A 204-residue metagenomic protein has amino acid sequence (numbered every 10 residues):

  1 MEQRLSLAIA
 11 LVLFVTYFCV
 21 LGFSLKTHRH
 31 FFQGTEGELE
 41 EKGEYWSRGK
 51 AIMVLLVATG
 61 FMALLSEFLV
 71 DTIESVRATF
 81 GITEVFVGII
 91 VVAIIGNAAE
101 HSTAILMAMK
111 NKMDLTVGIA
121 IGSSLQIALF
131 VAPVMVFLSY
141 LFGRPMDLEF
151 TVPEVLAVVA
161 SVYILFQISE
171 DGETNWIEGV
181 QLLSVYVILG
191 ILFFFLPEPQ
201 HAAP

Functional and structural regions predicted by a protein language model:
M1-P204: Hydrophobic alpha-helical segments, chiefly the membrane-spanning helices and signal/signal-anchor peptides
